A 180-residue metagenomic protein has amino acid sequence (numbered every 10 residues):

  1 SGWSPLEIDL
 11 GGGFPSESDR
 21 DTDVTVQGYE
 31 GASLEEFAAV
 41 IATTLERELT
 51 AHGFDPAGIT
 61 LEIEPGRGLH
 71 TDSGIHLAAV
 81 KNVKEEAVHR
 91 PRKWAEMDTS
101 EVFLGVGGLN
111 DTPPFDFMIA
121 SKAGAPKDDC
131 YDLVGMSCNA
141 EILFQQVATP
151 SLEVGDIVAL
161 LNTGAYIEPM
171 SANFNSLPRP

Functional and structural regions predicted by a protein language model:
S1, Y29-R47: Well-ordered, non-membrane alpha-helical segments in soluble/globular domains
S1-D9: Internal metal/ion-chelating core segments
L6, E17, A32-S33, D55: Poly-acidic low-complexity segments
I8-E17, P65-R67: Glycine-rich beta-strand-to-loop/alpha-helix junction loops that act as flexible
L10, Q27, Q145-Q146: Residue-identity detector for glutamine
S18-D19, N162: Conserved "cap/hinge" positions at secondary-structure junctions
R20-E35, L177: Glycine-rich tight-turn/loop motif centered on a GG-T
V40, E46, T50, D55-P180: Charged (often Lys/Glu-rich) extended helix/loop segments that serve as interaction or gating elements
